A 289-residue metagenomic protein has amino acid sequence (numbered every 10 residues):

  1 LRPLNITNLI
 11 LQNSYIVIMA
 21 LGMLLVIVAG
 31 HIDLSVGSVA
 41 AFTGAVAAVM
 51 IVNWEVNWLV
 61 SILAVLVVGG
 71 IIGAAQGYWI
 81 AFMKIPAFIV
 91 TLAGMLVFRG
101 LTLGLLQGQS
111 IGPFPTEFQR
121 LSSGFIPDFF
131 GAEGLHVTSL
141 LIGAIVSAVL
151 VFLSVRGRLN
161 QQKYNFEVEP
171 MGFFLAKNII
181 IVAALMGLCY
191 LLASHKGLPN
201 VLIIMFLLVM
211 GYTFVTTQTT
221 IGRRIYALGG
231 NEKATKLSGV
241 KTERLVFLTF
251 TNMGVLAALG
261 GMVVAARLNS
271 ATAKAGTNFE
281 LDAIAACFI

Functional and structural regions predicted by a protein language model:
L1-N8, Q12, L103-Q107, C189-L202 (+2 more regions): Inter-helical junctions in multi-pass inner-membrane proteins, predominant in energy-converting antiporter-like
L1-W54, G77-F88, T216, A234 (+1 more regions): Single transmembrane alpha-helix segments in multi-pass membrane proteins
Q12-M23, V39-F42, V67, I71-A74 (+4 more regions): Hydrophobic alpha-helical segments embedded in the membrane of multi-pass proteins
L21-L25, V46-M50, A74-Y78, G100 (+4 more regions): Alpha-helical transmembrane segments of multipass membrane proteins
E55-L96: Alpha-helical transmembrane segments within multi-pass membrane transporters and channels
M95-T217, A273: Transmembrane helix-bundle core of multi-pass membrane transporters and related energy-transducing complexes
T242-G254: Start (N-cap) of specific transmembrane helices in multi-pass transporter permeases
